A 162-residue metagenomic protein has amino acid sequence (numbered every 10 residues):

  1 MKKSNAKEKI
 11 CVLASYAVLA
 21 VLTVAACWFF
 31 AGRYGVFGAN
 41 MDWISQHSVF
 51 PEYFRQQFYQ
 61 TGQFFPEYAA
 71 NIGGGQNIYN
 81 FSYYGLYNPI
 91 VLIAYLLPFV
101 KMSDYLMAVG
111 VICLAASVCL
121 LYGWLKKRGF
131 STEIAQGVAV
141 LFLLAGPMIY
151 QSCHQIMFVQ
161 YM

Functional and structural regions predicted by a protein language model:
M1-G32: Start-transfer (signal-anchor) and selected internal transmembrane alpha helices of multi-pass inner/ER membrane
N5-L13, G74, S103, M107-G110 (+1 more regions): Membrane-water interface of alpha-helical transmembrane segments
I10-C11, E52, A115, C119 (+2 more regions): Generic hydrophobic-segment detector
V12, V21, N40-M41, W124-L125 (+1 more regions): Short secondary-structure boundary micro-motifs
L13-A17, A108, Q136-V140: Hydrophobic alpha-helical transmembrane segments
T23-V118, V140-M162: Membrane-interface coil-to-helix junctions
L121-L144: Transmembrane-helix signature of polytopic, membrane-embedded enzymes that assemble or transfer cell-envelope glycans
